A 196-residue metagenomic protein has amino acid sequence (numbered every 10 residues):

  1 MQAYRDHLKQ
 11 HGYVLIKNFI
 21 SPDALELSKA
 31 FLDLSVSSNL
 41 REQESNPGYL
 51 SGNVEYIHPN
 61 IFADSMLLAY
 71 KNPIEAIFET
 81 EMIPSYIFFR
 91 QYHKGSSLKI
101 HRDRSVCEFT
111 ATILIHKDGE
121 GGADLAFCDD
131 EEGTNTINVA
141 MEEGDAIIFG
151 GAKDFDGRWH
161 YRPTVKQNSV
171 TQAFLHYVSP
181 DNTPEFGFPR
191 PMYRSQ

Functional and structural regions predicted by a protein language model:
M1-F78: Non-heme Fe(II)/2-oxoglutarate
Y13-L15, F88, T110-L114, N138 (+2 more regions): Conserved hydrophobic/aromatic beta-strand scaffold that supports enzyme active sites
F19, Y92, L114, G150-A152 (+1 more regions): Structured loops at beta-to-helix junctions and adjacent beta-edge loops in soluble globular domains
S21, S105, E120, Q167-N168: Short strand-connecting beta-turns/loops that link adjacent beta-strands
E26, K99, G121-A123, N135 (+1 more regions): Short acidic, gly/pro-rich beta-turn/loop elements at beta-sheet edges and active-site/ligand-binding grooves
P47-P59, S65-L125: Conserved double-stranded beta-helix
D130-Q196: Catalytic core of Fe(II)/2-oxoglutarate
